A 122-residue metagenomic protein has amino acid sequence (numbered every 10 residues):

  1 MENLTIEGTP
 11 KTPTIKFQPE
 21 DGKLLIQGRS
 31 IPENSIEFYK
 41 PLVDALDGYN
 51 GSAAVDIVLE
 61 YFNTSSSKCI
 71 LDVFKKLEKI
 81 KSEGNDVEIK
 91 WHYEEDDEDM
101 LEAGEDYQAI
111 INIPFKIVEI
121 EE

Functional and structural regions predicted by a protein language model:
E2-F38: STAS-typified acidic loop motif
T5-E7, P19-K23, Q27, G51-V58 (+1 more regions): Generic alpha-helix detector with strongest preference for long hydrophobic helices that associate with membranes
Y39-V43, S52-Y107: Amphipathic alpha-helical interaction surfaces in cytosolic regulatory modules
V118-E122: Short acidic DE-rich linear segments
